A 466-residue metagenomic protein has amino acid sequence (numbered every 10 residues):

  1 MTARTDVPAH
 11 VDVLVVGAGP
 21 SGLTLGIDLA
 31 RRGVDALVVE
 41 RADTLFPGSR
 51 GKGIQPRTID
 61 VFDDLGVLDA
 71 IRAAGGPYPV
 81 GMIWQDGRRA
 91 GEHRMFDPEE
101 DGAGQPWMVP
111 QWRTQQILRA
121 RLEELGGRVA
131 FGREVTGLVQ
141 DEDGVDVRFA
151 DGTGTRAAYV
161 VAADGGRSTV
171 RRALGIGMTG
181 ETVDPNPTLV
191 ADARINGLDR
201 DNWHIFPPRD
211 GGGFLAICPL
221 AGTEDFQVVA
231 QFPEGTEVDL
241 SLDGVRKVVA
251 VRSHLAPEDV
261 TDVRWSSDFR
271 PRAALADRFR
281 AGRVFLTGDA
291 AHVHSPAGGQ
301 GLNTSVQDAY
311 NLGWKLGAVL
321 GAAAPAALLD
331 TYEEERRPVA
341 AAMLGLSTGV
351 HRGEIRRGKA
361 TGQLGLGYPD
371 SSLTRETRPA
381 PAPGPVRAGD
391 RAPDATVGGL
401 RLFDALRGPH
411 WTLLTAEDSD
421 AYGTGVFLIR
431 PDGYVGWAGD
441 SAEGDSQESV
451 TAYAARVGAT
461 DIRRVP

Functional and structural regions predicted by a protein language model:
M1-D12, V16, R31-R32, W84-R88 (+6 more regions): Helical substrate-recognition/capping region of FAD-dependent monooxygenase/halogenase enzymes
A9-V11, A150-Y159: Core beta-strand elements of the Rossmann-like FAD/NAD(P) dinucleotide-binding domain in flavoenzyme oxidoreductases
G22-L23: N-terminal Rossmann-fold NAD(P) dinucleotide-binding loop
A30-G51: Glycine-rich FAD pyrophosphate-binding loop
P47-R50, I54-E123: Active-site-adjacent segment of FAD-dependent monooxygenases/related oxidoreductases
A74, L240-Q300, V339, M343: FAD/FMN-dependent oxidoreductases across multiple families
A120, Y159, A163-P271: Conserved FAD-binding catalytic core of PHBH/FMO-like flavoproteins
F131-V145: A conserved short coil-to-beta-strand element within the FAD-binding core of flavoproteins
